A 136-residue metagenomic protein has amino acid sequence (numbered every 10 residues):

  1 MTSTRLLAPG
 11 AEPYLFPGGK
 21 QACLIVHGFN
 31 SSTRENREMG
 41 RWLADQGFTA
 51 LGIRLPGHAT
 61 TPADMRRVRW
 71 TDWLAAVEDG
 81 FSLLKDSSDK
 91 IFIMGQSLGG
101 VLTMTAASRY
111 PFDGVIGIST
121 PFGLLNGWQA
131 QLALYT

Functional and structural regions predicted by a protein language model:
R5-T61: Short, surface-exposed "cap/lid" segments of acyl-processing enzymes
T61-F92: Catalytic nucleophile-loop/oxyanion-hole region of alpha/beta-hydrolase and closely related hydrolase-like folds
G95-G99, T103: Gly/Ala-rich beta-loop-alpha elbow adjacent to hydrolase catalytic centers
T105-R109: Active-site signature of alpha/beta-hydrolase-fold catalytic machinery across serine- and Asp/Cys-nucleophile hydrolases
I116-G127: Active-site nucleophile loop of the alpha/beta-hydrolase fold
Q131-T136: A catalytic-pocket lid/entrance helix-loop region that shapes and gates access to the active site across common
